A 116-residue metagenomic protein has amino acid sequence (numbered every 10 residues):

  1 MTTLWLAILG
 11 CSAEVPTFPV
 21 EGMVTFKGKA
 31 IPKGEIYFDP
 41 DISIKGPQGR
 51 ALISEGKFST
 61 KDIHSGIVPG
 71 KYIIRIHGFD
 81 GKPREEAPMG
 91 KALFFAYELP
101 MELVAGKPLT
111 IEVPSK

Functional and structural regions predicted by a protein language model:
M1-K116: Glycine/proline-rich low-complexity segments that form flexible loops, beta-turns, and polyproline
